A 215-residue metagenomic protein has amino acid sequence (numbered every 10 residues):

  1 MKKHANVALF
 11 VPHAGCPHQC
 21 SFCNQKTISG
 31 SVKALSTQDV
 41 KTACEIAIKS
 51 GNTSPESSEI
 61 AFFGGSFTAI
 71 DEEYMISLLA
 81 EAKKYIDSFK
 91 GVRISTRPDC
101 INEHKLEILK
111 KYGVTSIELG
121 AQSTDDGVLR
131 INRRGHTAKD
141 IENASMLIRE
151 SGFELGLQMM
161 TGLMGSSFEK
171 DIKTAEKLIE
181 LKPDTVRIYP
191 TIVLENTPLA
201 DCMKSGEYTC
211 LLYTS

Functional and structural regions predicted by a protein language model:
M1-S29, K49-F63, T68, S95-R97 (+2 more regions): N-terminal pre-triad scaffold of radical SAM enzymes
K26-A61, E73-V92, E103-H104: Conserved alpha-helical substructure of the radical SAM core
K26-G30, R130-G135, M203-T209: Short glycine-enriched, charge-decorated loop/helix-capping segments at active-site entrances that position
K33-T37, E72, R134-A138, F168 (+1 more regions): Flexible, glycine- and charge-enriched loops at secondary-structure boundaries
K41-C44, A175, I179: Short, hydrophobic/amphipathic alpha-helical packing segments that form internal helix faces or helix-helix interfaces
I76-I94, D99-K173, I179-I188: Radical SAM/AdoMet-radical enzyme domain recognition
T124, Y189-K204: Active-site-proximal loop/short-helix segments that contain or immediately flank catalytic acid/base residue(s)
C210-T214: Conserved small/polar residues in nucleotide/adenosyl-binding loops
